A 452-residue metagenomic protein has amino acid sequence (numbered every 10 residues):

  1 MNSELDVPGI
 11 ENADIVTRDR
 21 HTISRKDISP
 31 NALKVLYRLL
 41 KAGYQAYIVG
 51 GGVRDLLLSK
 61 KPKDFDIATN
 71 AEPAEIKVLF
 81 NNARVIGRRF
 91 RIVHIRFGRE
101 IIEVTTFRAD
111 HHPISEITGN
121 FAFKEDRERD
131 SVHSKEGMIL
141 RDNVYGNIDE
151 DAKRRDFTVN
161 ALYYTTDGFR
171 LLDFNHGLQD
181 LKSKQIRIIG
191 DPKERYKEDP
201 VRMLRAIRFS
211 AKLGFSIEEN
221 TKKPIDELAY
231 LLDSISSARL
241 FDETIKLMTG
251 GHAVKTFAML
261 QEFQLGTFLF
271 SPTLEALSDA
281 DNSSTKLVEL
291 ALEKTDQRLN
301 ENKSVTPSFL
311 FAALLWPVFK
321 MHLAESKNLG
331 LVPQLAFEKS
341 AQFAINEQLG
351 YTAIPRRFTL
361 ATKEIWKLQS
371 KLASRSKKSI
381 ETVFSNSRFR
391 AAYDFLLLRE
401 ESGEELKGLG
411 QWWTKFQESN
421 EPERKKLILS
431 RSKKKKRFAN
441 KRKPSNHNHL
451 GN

Functional and structural regions predicted by a protein language model:
M1-N452: Catalytic cores of the polymerase beta-like nucleotidyltransferase superfamily and closely associated nucleotide
